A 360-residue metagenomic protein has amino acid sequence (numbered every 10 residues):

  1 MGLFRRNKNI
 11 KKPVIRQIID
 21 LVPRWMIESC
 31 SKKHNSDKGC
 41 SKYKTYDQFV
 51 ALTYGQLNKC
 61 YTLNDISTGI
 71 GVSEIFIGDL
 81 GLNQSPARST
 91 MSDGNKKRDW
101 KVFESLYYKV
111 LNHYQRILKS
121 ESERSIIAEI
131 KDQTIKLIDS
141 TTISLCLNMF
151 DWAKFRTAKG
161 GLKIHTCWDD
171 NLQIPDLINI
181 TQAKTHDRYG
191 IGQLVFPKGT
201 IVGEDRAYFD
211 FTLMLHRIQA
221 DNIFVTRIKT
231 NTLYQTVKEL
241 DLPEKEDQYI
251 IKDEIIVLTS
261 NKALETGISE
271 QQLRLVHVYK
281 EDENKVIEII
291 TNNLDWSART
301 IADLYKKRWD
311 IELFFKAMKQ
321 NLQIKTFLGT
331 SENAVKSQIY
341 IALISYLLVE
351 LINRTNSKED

Functional and structural regions predicted by a protein language model:
M1-D65, G69, R98, S105-L106 (+3 more regions): Single, function-defining residue in the core of a domain
I75: Active-site cofactor/substrate anionic-group-binding motifs, chiefly glycine- and Lys/Arg-rich phosphate-binding loops
D79-R98, Y108: Major-groove recognition helix of helix-turn-helix-like DNA-binding domains
V102-I117: Short Lys/Arg-enriched helix C-cap and helix-to-coil transition segments that create basic nucleic-acid-contact patches
S120-E121: Active-site phosphate-binding and catalytic loops of NTP-dependent enzymes
